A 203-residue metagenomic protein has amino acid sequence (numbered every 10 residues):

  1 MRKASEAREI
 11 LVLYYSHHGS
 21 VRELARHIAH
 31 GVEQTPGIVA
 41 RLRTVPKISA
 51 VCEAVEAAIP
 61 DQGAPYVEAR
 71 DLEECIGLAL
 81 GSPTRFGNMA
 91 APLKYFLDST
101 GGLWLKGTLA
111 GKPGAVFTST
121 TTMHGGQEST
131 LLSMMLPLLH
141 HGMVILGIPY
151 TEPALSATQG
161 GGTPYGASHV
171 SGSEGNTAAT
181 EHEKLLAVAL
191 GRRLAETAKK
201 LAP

Functional and structural regions predicted by a protein language model:
M1, D61, T122-T130, A167-S168: Short, charged low-complexity intrinsically disordered segments located at boundaries of structured domains
M1-T108, H169-P203: N-terminal beta1-alpha1-beta2 submodule of the flavodoxin-like/Rossmannoid cofactor-binding fold
Y14-Y15, F86, F96, F117 (+3 more regions): Aromatic side chains
S20, L78, S82, N88 (+5 more regions): Gly/Ser/Thr-rich helix-start
V45-A50, V144-E174: Mobile beta-alpha loop/short-helix "lid" or hinge segments that flank ligand
D98-G101, L105, T122, H140 (+1 more regions): Alpha-helix boundary/capping detector
A110-G160: Short, glycine-/small-residue-rich phosphate/pyrophosphate-handling segment
L132, G162-P164, E181: Glycine-rich phosphate-binding loop at the start of an alpha helix
